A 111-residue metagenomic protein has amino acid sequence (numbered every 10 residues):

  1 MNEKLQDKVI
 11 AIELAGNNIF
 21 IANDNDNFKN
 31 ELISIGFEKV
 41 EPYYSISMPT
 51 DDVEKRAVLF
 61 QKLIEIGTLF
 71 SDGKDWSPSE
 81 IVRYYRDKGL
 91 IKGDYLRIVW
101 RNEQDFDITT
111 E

Functional and structural regions predicted by a protein language model:
M1-E111: Accessory DNA-engaging acidic/polar modules
